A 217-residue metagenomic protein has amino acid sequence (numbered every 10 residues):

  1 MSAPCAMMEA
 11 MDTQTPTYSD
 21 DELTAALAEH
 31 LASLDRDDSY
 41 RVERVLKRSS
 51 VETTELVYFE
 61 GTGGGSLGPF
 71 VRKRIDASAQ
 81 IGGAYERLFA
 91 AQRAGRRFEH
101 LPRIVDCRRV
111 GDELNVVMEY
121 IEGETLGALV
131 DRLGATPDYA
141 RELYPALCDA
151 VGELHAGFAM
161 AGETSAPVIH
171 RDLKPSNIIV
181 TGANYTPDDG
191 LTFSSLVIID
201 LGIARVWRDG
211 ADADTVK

Functional and structural regions predicted by a protein language model:
M11-D35: Juxta-kinase regulatory segment immediately upstream of eukaryotic protein kinase catalytic domains
V51-Y85: ATP-binding glycine-rich loop module of kinase domains
R96-D106: Conserved HxN/HPN-centered segment at the entrance to the catalytic loop of eukaryotic protein kinase-like domains
G111-T125: Conserved short submotifs of the Hanks-type protein kinase catalytic core that shape the nucleotide-binding pocket
L126-A135: AlphaC helix of the protein kinase catalytic domain
H155-G182: Catalytic-loop of the protein kinase fold
